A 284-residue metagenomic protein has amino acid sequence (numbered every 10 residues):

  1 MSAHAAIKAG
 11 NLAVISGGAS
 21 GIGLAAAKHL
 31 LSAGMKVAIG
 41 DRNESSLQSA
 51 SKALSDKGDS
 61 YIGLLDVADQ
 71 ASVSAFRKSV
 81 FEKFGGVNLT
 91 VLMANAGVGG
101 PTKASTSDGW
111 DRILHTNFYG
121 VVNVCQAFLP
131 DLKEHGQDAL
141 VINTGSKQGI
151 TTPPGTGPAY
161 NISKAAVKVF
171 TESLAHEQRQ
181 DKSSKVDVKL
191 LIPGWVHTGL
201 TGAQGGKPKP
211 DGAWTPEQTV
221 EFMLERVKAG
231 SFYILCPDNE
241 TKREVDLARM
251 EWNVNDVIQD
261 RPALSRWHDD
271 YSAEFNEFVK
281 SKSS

Functional and structural regions predicted by a protein language model:
G10-N11, D59, G85-T90, L132-S146 (+1 more regions): Active-site loop of short-chain dehydrogenase/reductase
A19-S20: Conserved glycine-rich cofactor-binding loop
M35-A50: Conserved glycine-rich Rossmann-like NAD(P)H-binding loop of the short-chain dehydrogenase/reductase
E44-S45, L65-K78, S107: The beta1-alpha1 cofactor-binding region of Rossmann-like NAD(H)/NADP(H)-dependent oxidoreductases
S74, G97-D111, T156: Conserved mid-core segment of classical short-chain dehydrogenase/reductases
I142-E172, H176-Q180: Catalytic loop of short-chain dehydrogenase/reductase
H176-R243: SDR active-site lid
